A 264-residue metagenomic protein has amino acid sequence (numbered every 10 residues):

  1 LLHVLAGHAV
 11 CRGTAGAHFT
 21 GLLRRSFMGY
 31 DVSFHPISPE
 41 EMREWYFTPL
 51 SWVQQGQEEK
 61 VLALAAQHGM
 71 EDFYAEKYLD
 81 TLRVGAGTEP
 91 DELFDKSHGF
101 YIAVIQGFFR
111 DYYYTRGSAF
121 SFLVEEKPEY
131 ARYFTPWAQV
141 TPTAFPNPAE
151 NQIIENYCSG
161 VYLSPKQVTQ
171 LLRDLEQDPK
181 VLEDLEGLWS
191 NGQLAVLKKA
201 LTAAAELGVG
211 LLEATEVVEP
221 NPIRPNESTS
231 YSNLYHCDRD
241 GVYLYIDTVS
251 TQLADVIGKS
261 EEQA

Functional and structural regions predicted by a protein language model:
L1-F27: Short, Lys/Arg-enriched N-terminal segments with co-localized hydrophobic residues within the first ~10-30 amino acids
L22-A264: Acidic (Asp/Glu-rich) sequence patches and key acidic residues that form negatively charged surfaces used
